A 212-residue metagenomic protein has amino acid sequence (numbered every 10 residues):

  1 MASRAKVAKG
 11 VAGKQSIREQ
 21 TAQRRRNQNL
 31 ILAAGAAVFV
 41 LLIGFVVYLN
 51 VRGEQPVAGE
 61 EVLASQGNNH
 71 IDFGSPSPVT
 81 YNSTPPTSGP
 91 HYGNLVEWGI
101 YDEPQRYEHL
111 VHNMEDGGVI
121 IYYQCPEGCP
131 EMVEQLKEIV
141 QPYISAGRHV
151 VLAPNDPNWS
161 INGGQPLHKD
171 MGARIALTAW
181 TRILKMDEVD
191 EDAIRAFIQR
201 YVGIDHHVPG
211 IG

Functional and structural regions predicted by a protein language model:
M1-L32: Terminal, Lys/Arg-rich, intrinsically disordered segments and adjacent short helical elements of membrane-protein
R24-R25, G35, Q135-E138: Composition- and surface-driven signal marking solvent-exposed, interaction-prone regions in large proteins
A33-V46: Hydrophobic membrane-insertion alpha-helices, especially the h-region of bacterial N-terminal signal peptides
V38, H70-I71, V111-N113, P142-Y143 (+1 more regions): A general structural signal for short secondary-structure junctions and capping/turn motifs
I43-Q55: Membrane-interface motif at the C-terminal end of an N-terminal transmembrane signal
R52-H109: Surface-exposed, low-hydrophobicity interaction/linker segments
I100-V151: Mid-length scaffold segments of soluble, non-membrane domains
P142-G212: Helix-rich interaction surfaces within compact, conserved domain-sized segments that mediate assembly or partner
